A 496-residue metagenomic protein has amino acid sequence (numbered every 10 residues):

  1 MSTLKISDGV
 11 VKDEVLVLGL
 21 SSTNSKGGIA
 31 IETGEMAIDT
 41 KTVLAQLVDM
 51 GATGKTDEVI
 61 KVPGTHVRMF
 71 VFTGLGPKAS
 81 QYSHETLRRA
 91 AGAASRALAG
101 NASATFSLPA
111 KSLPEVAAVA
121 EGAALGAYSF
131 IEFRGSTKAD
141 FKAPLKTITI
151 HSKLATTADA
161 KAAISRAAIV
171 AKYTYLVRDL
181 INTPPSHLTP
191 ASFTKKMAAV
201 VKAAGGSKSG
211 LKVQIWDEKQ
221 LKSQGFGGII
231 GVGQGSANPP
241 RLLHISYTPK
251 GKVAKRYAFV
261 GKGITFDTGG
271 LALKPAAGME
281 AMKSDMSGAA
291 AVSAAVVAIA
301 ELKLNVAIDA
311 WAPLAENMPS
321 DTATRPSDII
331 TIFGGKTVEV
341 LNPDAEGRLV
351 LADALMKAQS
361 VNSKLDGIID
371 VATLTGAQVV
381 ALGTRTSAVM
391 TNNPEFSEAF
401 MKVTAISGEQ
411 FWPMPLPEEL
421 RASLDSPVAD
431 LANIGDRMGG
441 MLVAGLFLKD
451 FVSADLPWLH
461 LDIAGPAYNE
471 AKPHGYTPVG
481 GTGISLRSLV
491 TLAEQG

Functional and structural regions predicted by a protein language model:
M1-G263: Short amphipathic alpha-helical segment within the helicase RecA-like ATPase core that mediates nucleic-acid
S2-T3, N24-S25, G51, A79 (+2 more regions): A generic structural signal for tightly packed, nonpolar segments enriched in small/aliphatic residues
